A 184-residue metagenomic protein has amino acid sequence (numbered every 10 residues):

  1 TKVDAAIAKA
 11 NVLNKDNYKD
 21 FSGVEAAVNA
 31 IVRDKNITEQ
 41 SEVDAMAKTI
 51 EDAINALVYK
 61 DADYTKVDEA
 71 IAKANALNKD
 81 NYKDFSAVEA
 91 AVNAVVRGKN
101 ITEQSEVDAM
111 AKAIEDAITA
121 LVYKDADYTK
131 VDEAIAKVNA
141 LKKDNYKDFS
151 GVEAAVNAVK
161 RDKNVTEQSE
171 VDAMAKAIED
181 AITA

Functional and structural regions predicted by a protein language model:
T1-A184: Beta-rich interaction/scaffold domains
